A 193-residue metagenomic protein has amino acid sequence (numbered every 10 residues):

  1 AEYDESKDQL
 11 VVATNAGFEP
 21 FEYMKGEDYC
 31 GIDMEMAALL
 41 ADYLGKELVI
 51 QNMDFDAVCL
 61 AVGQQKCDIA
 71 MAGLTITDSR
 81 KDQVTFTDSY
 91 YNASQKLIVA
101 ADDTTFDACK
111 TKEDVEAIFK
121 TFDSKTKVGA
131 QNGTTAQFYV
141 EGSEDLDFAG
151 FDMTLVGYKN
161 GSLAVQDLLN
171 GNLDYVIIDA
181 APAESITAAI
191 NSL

Functional and structural regions predicted by a protein language model:
A1-L74: Extracytoplasmic small-molecule ligand-binding "clamshell" domains of the periplasmic binding protein/Venus flytrap
K7, A16, G31, G45 (+9 more regions): Extracytoplasmic
A16, L74-T75, A101, N132 (+1 more regions): Short secondary-structure boundary segments
M24, A37-K46, K110-K112, E116-T126 (+2 more regions): Ligand-binding cleft/hinge of the Venus flytrap
A38, E47-F119: Acidic, polar ligand-binding/catalytic clefts
K46-E47, G63-A72, K125-K127, N160 (+1 more regions): Alpha-to-beta junction loops
V49-V62, D114, F151-N170: Short helix-initiation/N-cap motifs at beta->coil->alpha
A57, G73-Q83, F138-L146, L169-L193: A ligand-binding cleft/hinge motif common to bilobed small-molecule-binding domains
